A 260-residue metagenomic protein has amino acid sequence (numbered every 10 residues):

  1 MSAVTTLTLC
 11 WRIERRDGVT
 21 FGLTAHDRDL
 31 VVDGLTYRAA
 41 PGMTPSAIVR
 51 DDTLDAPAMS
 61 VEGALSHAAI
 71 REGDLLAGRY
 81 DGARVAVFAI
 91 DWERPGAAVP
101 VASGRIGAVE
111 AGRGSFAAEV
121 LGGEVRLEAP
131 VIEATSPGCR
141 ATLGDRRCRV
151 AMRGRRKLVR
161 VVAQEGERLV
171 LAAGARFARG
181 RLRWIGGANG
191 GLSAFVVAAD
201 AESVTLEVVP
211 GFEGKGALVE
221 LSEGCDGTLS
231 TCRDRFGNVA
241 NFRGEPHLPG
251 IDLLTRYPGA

Functional and structural regions predicted by a protein language model:
M1-A260: Interface-prone segments of viral and bacterial extracellular assemblies
